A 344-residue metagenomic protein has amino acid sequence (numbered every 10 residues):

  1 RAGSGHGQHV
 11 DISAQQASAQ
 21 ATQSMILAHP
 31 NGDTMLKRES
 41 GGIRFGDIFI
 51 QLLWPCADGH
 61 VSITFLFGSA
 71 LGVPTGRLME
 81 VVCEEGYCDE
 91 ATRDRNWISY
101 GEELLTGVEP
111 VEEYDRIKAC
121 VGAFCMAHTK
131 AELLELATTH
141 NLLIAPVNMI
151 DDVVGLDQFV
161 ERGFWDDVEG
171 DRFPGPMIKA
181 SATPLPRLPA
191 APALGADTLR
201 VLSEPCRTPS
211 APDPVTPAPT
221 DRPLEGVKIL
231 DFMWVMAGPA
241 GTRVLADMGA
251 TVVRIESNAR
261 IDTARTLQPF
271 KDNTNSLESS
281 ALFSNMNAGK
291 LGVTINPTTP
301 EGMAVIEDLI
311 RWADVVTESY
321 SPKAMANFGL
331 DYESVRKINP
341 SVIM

Functional and structural regions predicted by a protein language model:
R1, A131, P189, A193 (+1 more regions): N-terminal helix-loop segment corresponding to the beta1-alpha1 unit of nucleotide/adenylate-binding folds
R1-E80, V244-M248, W312, A326-I343: Active-site-adjacent "lid/gating" segments in soluble enzymes
L27-H29, E161-W165, P269-T274: Short, hinge-like loop/turn segments at secondary-structure boundaries
K37-S40, F45-I48, P55-C56, S99-G101 (+3 more regions): Terminal low-complexity tails and localization/encapsulation signals of metabolic enzymes
I50-H140, I144: Aromatic-enriched alpha-helical interface/lid elements that frame and gate functional surfaces
L52, I178, L282-S284: Residue-level detector of beta-strand structural context in well-folded domains
G59, R116, A180-P184, W312-E318: Short, surface-exposed connector motifs at secondary-structure boundaries
T138-V153, V252-I255, A259: Short, well-structured beta-strand/strand-turn elements
